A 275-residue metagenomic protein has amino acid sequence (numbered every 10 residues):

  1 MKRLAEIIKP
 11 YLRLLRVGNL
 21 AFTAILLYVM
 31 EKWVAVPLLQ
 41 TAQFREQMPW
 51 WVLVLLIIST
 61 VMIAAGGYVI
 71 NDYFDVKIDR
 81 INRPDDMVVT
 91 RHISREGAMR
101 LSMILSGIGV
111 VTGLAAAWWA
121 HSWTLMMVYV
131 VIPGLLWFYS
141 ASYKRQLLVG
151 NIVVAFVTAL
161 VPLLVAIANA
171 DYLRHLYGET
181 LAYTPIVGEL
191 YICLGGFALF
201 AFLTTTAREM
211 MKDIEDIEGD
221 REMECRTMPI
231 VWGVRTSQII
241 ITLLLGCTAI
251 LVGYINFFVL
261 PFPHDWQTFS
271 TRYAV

Functional and structural regions predicted by a protein language model:
M1-V275: Multi-pass alpha-helical membrane architecture of UbiA-family and related isoprenoid/lipid prenyltransferases
